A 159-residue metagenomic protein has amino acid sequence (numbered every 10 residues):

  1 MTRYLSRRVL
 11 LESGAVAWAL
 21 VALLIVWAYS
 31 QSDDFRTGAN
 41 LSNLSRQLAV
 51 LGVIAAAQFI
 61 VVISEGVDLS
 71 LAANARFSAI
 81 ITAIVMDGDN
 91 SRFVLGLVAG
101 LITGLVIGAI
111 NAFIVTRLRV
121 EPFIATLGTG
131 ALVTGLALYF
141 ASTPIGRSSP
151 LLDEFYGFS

Functional and structural regions predicted by a protein language model:
M1-V16: Transmembrane alpha-helical segments of polytopic membrane transport and secretion proteins
L10, S42, R46-A49, Y156-S159: Alpha-helical membrane-interface segments at transmembrane helix boundaries
G14-A19, L44, L51-G52, A73-F77 (+2 more regions): Hydrophobic alpha-helical transmembrane segments
V16-Y29, A57-Q58, G130-L138: Hydrophobic core segments of alpha-helical transmembrane domains in multi-pass membrane transport and ion-translocation
L23-S30, R36-D89, F113-V120: Single transmembrane alpha-helix segments in multi-pass membrane proteins
V53-A57, S78, V106-I110, A131-A137 (+1 more regions): Membrane-embedded alpha-helical core segments of multi-pass
N90-G130: Alpha-helical transmembrane segments within multi-pass membrane transporters and channels
P122-S159: Transmembrane helix-bundle core of multi-pass membrane transporters and related energy-transducing complexes
